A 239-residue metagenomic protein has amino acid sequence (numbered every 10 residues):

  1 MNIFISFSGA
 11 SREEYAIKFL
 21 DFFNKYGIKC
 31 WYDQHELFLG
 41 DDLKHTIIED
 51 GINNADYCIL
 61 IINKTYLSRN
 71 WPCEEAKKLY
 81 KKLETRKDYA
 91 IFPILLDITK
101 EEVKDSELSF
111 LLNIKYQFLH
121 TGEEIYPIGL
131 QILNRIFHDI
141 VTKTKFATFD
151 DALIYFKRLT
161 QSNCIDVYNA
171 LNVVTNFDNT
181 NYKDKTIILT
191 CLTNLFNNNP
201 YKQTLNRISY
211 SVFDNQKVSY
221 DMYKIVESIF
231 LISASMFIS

Functional and structural regions predicted by a protein language model:
M1-Y57, Y80, T85-Y89, L171-S239: Conserved N-terminal substructure of TIR/SEFIR domains
S6, N24, L37, I48 (+8 more regions): Generic detector of intrinsically disordered, low-complexity, polar/charged segments
S8-E13, G40, R69, C73 (+7 more regions): Short, structured coil/loop segments at alpha-helix boundaries
L20-V141: Cross-kingdom TIR/SEFIR domain
N134-N172: Charged, amphipathic alpha-helical linkers/stalks
